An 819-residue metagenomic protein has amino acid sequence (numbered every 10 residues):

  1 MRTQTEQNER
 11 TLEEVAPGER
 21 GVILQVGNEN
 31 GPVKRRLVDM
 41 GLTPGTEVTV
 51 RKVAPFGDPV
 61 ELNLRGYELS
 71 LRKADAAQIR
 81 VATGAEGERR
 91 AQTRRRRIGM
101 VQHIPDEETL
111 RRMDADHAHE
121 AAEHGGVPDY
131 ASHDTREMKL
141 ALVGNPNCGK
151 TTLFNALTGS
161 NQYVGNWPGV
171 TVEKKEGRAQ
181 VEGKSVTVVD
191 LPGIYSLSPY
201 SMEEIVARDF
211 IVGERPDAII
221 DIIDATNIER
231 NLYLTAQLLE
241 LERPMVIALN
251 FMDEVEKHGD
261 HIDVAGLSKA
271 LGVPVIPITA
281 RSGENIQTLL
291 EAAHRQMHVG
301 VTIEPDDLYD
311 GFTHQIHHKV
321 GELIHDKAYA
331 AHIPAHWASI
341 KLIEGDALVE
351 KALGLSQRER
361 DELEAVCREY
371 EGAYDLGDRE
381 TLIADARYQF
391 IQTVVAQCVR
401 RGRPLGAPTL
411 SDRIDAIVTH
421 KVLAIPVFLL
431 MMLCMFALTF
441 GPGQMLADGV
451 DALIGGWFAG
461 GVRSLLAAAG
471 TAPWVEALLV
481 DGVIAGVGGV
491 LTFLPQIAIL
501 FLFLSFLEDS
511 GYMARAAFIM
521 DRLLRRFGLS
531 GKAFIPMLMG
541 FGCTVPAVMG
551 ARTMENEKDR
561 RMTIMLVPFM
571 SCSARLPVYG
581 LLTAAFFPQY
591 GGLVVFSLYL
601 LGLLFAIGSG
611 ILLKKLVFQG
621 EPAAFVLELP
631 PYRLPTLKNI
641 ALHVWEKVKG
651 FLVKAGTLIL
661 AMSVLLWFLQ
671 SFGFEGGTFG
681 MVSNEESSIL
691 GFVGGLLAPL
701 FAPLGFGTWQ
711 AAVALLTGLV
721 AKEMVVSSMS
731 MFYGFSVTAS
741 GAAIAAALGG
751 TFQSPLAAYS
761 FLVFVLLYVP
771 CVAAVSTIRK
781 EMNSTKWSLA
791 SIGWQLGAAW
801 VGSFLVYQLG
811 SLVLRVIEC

Functional and structural regions predicted by a protein language model:
L110-S196, E214: Conserved G1/Walker A P-loop phosphate-binding module
E182-G183, V206-V275, V578-Y579: Conserved C-terminal guanine-recognition region of P-loop GTPase G domains, centered on the G4
V246, E256-P404: Alpha-helical transmembrane helix bundles of large polytopic membrane transport and channel proteins
T381-L382, R401, Q444-V483, F527 (+3 more regions): Extended, low-charge hydrophobic alpha-helical regions
I417-F518: Core alpha-helical transmembrane segments of integral membrane proteins
V427-A437, L500-S505, T583-A585, Y599-L612 (+3 more regions): Hydrophobic core segments of alpha-helical transmembrane domains in multi-pass membrane transport and ion-translocation
G456-G460, A514-T544, Q619-H643, L690 (+1 more regions): Juxtamembrane inter-helical linkers in multi-pass membrane proteins
F569, S573-F596, A773-T785, S803-E818: Transmembrane helix-loop junctions at the membrane interface of multipass transporters and ion channels
